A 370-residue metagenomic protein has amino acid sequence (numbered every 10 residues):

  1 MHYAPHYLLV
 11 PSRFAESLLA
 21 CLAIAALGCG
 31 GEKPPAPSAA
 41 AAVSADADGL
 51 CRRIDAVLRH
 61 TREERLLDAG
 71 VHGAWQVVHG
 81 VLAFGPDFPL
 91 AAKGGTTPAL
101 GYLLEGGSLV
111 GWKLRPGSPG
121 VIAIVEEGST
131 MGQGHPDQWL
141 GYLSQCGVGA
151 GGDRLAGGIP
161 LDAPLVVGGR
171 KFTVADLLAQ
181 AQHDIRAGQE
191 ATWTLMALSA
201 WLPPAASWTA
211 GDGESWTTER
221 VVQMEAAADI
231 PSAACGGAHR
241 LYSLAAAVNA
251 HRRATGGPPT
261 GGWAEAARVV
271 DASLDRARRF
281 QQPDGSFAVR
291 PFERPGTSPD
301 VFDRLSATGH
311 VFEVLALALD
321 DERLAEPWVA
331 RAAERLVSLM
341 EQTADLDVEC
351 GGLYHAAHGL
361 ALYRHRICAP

Functional and structural regions predicted by a protein language model:
M1-S12: N-terminal secretory signal peptides that target proteins for export/translocation
A15-A26: Bacterial N-terminal signal peptides
C29-P370: Preference for long, amphipathic alpha-helical scaffolds in soluble/luminal domains and all-alpha bundles
